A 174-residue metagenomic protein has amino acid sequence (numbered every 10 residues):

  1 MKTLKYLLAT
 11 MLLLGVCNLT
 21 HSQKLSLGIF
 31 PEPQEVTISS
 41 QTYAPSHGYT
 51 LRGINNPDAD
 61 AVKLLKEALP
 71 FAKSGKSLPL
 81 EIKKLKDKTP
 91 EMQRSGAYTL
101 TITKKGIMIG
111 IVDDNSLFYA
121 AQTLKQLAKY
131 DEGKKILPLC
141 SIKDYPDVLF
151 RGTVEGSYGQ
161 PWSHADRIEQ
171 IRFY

Functional and structural regions predicted by a protein language model:
M1-K2, T20: Basic amphipathic recognition helices
T3-G15: Sec-dependent N-terminal signal peptides
A9, T20-P146: Acidic, contiguous N-terminal accessory segments
L137-Y174: An acidic-aromatic substrate-binding cleft motif
